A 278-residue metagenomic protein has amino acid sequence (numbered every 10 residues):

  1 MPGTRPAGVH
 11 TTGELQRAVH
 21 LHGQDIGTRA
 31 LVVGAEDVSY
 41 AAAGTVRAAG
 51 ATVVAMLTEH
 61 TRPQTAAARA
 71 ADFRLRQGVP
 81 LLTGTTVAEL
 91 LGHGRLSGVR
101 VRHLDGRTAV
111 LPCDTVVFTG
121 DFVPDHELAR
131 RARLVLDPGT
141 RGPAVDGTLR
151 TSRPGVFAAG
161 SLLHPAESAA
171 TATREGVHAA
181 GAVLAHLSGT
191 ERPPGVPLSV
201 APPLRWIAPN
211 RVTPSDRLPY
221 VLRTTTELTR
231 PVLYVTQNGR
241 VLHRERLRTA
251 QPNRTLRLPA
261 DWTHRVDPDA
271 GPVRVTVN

Functional and structural regions predicted by a protein language model:
M1-Y40, G139-G147: Glycine-rich dinucleotide-binding loop and its adjacent helix/turn
H10-V19, T115-A166: FAD-site-proximal beta/loop scaffold in flavoenzymes
R17-G23, P63-A70, L90-L91, D146-L149: Short, charged, surface-exposed secondary-structure boundary motifs
I26-R29, G84, H93, R153: Phosphate-coordination loops involved in phosphoryl transfer and adenosine-cofactor binding
D37-V53, T171, E175, A179: Active-site substrate-recognition segment that forms the wall of the catalytic cavity or substrate channel
Y40, R47-R130, V135-L136, D216-L247: A Rossmann-like FAD-binding core segment of flavoenzymes
A159-V212, R274-N278: A conserved FAD-binding loop/helix module that cradles the flavin
V196-N278: Beta-strand-enriched, solvent-exposed domains that form extended recognition/catalytic surfaces
